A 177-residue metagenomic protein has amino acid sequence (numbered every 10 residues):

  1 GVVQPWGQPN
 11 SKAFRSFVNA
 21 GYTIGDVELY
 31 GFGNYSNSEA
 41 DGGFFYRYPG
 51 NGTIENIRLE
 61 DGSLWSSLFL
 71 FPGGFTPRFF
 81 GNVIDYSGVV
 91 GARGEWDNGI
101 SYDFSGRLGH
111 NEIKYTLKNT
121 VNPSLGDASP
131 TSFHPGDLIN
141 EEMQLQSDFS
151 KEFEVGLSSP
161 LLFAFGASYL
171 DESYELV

Functional and structural regions predicted by a protein language model:
G1-G73, P77-W96: Transmembrane beta-barrel wall of Gram-negative outer-membrane proteins
F14, Y86-G88, I100, M143-L145 (+1 more regions): Hydrophobic core residues within well-ordered beta-strands of beta-rich domains
T23-E28, E95-S101, E152-L162: Short loop/turn motifs that connect adjacent beta-strands in outer-membrane beta-barrel proteins
I24, Y35-D41, W96, L108-K114 (+2 more regions): Transmembrane beta-strands of outer-membrane beta-barrel pores
L29, A40-F44, Y102, E112-L117 (+1 more regions): Outer-membrane beta-barrel proteins
G31-G33, F104-G106, F163-A167: Membrane-embedded beta-strand positions of outer-membrane beta-barrel proteins
L70-P72, G126-S129: Acidic/histidine-rich, surface-exposed loop or edge segments in extracytoplasmic proteins
N111-I113, S132-G136, N140, D148 (+2 more regions): Signature of Gram-negative outer-membrane beta-barrel scaffolds
